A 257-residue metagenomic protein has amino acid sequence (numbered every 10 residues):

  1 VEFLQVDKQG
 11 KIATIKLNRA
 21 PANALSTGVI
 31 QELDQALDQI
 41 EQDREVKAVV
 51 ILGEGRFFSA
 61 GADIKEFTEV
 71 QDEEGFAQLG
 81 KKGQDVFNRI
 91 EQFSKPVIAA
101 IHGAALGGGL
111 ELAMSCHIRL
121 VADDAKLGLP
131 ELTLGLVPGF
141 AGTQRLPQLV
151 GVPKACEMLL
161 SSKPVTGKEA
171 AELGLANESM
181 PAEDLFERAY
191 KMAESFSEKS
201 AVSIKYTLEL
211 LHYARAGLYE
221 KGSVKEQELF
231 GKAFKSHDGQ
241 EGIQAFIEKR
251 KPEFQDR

Functional and structural regions predicted by a protein language model:
V1-E54, V70, N88: Conserved CoA-thioester-binding segment of acyl-CoA-metabolizing enzymes
V1-G10, D43, S162-K168, E183 (+1 more regions): C-terminal alpha-helix plus adjacent terminal tail
F3, I30, E45, G53-R89 (+2 more regions): Glycine- (often His-adjacent) and acidic-residue-rich active-site loop that binds/positions the CoA thioester
I15, I51, D63, L112-A113 (+3 more regions): Hydrophobic/aromatic residues within transmembrane alpha-helices of multi-pass small-molecule transporters
I30, I64, F76, G83 (+6 more regions): A general structural signal for well-ordered alpha-helical segments in protein cores
R89-V202, K235-S236, Q240-E241, R250: Crotonase-fold acyl-CoA enzyme core
